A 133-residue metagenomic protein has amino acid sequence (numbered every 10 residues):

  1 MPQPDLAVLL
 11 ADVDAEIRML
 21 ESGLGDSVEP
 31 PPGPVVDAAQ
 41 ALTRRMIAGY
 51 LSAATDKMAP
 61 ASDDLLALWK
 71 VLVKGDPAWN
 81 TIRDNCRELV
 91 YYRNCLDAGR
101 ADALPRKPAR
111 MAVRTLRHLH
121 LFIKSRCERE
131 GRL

Functional and structural regions predicted by a protein language model:
M1-V73, T81, E88, H120-L133: Amphipathic alpha-helical interface elements
T81-L133: Charge-enriched, short contiguous segments at helix-coil
